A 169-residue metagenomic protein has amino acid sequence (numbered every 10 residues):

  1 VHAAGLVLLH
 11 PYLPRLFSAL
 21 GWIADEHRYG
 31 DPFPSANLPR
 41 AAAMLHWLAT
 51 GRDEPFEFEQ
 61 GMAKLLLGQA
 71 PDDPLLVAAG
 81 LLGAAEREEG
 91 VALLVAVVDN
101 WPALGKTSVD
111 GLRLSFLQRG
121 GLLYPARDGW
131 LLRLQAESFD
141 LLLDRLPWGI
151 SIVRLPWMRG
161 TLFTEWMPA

Functional and structural regions predicted by a protein language model:
V1-A169: Short, compositionally biased pre-sequence/patch detector
